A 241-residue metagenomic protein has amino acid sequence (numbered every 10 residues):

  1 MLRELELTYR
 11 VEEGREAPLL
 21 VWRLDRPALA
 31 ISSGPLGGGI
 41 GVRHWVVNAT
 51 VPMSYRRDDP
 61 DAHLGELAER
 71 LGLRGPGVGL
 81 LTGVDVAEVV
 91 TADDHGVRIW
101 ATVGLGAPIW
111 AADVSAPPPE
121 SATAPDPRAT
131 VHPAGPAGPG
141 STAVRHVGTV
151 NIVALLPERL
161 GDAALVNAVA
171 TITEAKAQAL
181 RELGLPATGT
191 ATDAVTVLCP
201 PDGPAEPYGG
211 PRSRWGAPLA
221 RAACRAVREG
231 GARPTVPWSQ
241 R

Functional and structural regions predicted by a protein language model:
M1-R241: Alpha/propeptide regions of enzymes that mature by internal proteolysis
